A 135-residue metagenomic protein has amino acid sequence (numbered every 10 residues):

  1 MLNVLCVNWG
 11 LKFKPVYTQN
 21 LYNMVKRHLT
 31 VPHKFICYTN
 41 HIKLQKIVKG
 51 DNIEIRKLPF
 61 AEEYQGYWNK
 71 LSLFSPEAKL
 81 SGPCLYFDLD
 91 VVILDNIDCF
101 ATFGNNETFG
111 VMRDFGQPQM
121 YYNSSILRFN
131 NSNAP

Functional and structural regions predicted by a protein language model:
M1-E62, K79-L80, N131: N-terminal anchoring/stem segment of glycosyltransferases
L2, H33, E107, N123-S124: Short, surface-exposed beta-edge/turn micro-motifs
V16-Q19, Y121-S125: Surface-exposed flexible segments
K43, G50-E62, W68-Y121, R128-F129: GT-A fold catalytic core of metal-dependent nucleotide-sugar glycosyltransferases, centered on the diacidic
A134-P135: Short, conserved charged micro-motifs
